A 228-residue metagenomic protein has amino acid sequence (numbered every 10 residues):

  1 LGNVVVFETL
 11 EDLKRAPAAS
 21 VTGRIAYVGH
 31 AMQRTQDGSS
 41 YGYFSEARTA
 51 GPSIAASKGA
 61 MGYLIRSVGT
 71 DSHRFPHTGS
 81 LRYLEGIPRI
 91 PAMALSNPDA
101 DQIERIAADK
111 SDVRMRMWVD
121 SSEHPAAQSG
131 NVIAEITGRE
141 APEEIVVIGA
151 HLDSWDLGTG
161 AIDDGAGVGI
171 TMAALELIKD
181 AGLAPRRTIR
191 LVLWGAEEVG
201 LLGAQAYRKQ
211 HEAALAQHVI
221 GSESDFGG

Functional and structural regions predicted by a protein language model:
L1-A19, L81-A161, A173-R186, K209: Soluble metallo-hydrolase cores and metallopeptidase-like ectodomains found primarily in the secretory/periplasmic
L1-P91, T159: Extracellular/luminal Protease-associated
V6, I25-G29, M61-R66, A92-L95 (+5 more regions): Structural recognition of the beta-strand scaffold that forms the well-ordered cores of secreted hydrolase catalytic
L10, G69, P98, S121-E123 (+2 more regions): Short, solvent-exposed coil/turn elements at secondary-structure transition points
V21-T22, S57-A60, Q128, P142 (+1 more regions): Short, well-ordered loop/turn elements at secondary-structure boundaries
R34, T70-D71, A100, S154 (+1 more regions): Surface-exposed, flexible loop/turn segments at secondary-structure boundaries
F44-S45, I148, V168: Extended active-site and interfacial segments that coordinate phosphate-rich ligands in large catalytic machineries
A50, Q128-N131, S154-G228: Acidic/histidine-rich catalytic neighborhood of metal-dependent amide-processing enzymes
